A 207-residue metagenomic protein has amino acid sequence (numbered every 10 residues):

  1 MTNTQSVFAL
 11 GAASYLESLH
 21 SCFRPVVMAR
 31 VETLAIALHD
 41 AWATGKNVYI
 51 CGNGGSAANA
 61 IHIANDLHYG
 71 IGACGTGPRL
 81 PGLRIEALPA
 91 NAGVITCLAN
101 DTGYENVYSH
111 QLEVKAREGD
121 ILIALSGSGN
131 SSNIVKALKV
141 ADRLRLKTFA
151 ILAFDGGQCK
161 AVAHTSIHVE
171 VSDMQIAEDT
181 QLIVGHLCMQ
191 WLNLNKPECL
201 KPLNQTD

Functional and structural regions predicted by a protein language model:
M1-V26: Generic N-terminal amphipathic, Lys/Arg-enriched alpha-helix
V26-T44: A short, well-structured juxtamembrane/interface segment
D40-K115: Glycine-rich, small/polar surface segments that engage phosphate groups of diverse ligands
G45-K46, G119, R145: Glycine-centered short loops/turns at secondary-structure junctions
S56-I61, N130-A137: Short glycine/serine/threonine-rich phosphate/pyrophosphate-binding segments that cradle anionic phosphate groups
V114, Q175-D207: A charged, well-structured terminal subsegment
I151-A163: Short, glycine/polar-rich helix-capping loops at beta-to-alpha or helix-loop-helix junctions that flank or form
